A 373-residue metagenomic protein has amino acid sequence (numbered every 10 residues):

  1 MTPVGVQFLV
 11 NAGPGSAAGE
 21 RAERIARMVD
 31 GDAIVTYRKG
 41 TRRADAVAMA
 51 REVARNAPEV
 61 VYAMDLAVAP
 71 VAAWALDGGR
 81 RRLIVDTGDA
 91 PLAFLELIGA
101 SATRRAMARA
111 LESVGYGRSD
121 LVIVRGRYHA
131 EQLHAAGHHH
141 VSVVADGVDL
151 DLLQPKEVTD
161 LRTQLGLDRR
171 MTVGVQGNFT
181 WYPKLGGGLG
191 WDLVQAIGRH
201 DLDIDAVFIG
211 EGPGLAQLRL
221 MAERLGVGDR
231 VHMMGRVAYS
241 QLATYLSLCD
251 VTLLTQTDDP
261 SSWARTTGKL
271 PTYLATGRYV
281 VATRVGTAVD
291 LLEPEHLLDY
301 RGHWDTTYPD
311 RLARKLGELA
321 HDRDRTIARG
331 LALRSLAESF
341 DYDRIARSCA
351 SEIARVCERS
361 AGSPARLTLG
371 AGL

Functional and structural regions predicted by a protein language model:
Q7-L9, I123, L167-I197, V207: Conserved donor-binding/catalytic core segment of Leloir-type glycosyltransferases
E20, H303, H321-A354: A charged, aromatic-enriched C-terminal amphipathic alpha-helix characteristic of glycosyltransferases across folds
V47-A54, D77, P91, A102-V122 (+2 more regions): Membrane-proximal helix-turn-helix segments that form the acceptor-binding/catalytic region of lipid-linked
Y128, G147: Carbohydrate-associated surface elements
Q154-L167: A short helix/loop element that forms part of the nucleotide-sugar donor recognition site in Leloir-type
P183-L189, S240-T244, T252-P271, V281-L291: Nucleotide-sugar-dependent
A216-A243: Nucleotide-activated donor-binding/catalytic signature segment of Leloir-type glycosyltransferases, i.e., the conserved
V289-G317: Change "using UDP/GDP/dTDP sugars" to "using nucleotide sugars
